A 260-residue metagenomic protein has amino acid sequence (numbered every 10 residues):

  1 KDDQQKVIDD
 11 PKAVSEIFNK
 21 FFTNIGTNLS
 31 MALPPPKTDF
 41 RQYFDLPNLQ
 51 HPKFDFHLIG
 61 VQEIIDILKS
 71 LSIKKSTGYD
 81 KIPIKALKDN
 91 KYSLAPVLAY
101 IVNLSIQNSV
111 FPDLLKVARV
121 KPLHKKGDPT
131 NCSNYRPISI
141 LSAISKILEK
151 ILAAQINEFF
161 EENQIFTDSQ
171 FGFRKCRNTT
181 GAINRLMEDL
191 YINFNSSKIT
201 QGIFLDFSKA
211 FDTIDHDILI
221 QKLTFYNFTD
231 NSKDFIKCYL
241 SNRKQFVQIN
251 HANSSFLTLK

Functional and structural regions predicted by a protein language model:
K1-N134, S139, A143-I147, F166 (+2 more regions): Surface-exposed loop/turn segments and immediately adjacent short secondary-structure elements within folded domains
F21, I67-S70, K85-A86, I101-L104 (+7 more regions): Alpha-helical recognition domains of nuclear gene-regulatory proteins
G26, S133-E162, G181, S208-F211: Conserved pre-motif C helix in the palm subdomain of viral-like polymerases
K74-I82, V120, N131-I140, G181-T224: Conserved catalytic palm subdomain of right-hand nucleotidyl-transferase polymerases, strongest for RNA-directed enzymes
K81-N90, Q170-K175, F204-A210: Conserved short loop/turn motifs at secondary-structure junctions
K150, N157-F173, S255-F256: Electropositive, glycine- and tryptophan-enriched low-complexity nucleic-acid-binding patches
F207-K260: Conserved polymerase palm-domain catalytic core
